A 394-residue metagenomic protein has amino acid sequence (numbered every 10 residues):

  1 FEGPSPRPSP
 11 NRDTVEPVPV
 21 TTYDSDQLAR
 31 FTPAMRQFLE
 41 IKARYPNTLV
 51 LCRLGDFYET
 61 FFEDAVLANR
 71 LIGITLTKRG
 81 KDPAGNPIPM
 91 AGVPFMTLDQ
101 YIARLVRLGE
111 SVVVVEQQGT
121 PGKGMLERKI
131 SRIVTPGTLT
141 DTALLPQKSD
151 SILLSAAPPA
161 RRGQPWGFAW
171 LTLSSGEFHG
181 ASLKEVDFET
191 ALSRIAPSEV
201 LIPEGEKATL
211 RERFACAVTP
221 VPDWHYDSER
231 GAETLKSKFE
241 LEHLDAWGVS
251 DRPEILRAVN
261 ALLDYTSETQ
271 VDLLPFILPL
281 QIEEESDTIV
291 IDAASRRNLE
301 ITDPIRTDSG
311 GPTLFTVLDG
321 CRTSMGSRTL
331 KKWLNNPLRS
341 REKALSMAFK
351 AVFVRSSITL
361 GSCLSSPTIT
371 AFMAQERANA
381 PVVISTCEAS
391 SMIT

Functional and structural regions predicted by a protein language model:
F1, R7-N335, S340-A348: Basic, polar low-complexity surface loops/patches
S5, M35, F315, V354 (+1 more regions): Helix-centric, low-specificity signal for extended rod-like, repetitive segments
S346-P367, F372, R377-N379, S385-T394: Low-acidity, Ser/Thr- and Arg-rich intrinsically disordered low-complexity segments
